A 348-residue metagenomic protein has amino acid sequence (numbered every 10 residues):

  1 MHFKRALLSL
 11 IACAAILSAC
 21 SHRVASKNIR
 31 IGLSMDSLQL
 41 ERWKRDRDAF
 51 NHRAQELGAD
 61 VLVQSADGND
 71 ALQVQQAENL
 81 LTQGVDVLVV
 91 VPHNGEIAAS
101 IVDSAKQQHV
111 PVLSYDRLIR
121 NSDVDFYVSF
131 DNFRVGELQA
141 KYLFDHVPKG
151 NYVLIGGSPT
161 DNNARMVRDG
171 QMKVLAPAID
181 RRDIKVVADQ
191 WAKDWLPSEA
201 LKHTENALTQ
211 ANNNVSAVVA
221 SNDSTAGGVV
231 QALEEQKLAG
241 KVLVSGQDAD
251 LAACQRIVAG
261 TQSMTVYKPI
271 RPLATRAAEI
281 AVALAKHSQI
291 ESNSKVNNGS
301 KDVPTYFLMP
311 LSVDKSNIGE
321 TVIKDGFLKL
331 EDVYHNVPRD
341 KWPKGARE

Functional and structural regions predicted by a protein language model:
M1-L8: Bacterial N-terminal signal peptides that target proteins for export
S9-S18: Bacterial N-terminal signal peptides
C20-E348: A residue-level marker of the well-folded mature domains of exported/periplasmic proteins
